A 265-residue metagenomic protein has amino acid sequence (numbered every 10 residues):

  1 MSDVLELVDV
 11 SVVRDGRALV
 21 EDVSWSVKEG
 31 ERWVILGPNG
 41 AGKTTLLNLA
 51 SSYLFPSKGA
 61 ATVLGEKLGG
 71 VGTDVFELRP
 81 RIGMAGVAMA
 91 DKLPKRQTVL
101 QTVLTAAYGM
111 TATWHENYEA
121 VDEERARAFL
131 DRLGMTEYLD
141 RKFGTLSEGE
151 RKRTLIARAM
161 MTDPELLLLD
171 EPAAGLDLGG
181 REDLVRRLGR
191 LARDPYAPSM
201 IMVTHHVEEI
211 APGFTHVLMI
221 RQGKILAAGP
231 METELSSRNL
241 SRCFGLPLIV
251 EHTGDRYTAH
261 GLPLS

Functional and structural regions predicted by a protein language model:
L5, L19-D22: Conserved structural motif at the start of ABC-family nucleotide-binding domains
S51: Helix-to-loop junction immediately C-terminal to a conserved catalytic motif
G59-G70, F76: Conserved ABC transporter NBD signature motif
N117, K142-L146: Conserved ABC ATPase signature
D163: Conserved catalytic motifs of ABC-family nucleotide-binding domains
L167-E171: Catalytic Walker B motif of ABC-type/P-loop ATPase nucleotide-binding domains
V217-P230: H-loop (His-switch) and adjacent beta-strand-loop-beta switch element of ABC-type ATPase nucleotide-binding domains
